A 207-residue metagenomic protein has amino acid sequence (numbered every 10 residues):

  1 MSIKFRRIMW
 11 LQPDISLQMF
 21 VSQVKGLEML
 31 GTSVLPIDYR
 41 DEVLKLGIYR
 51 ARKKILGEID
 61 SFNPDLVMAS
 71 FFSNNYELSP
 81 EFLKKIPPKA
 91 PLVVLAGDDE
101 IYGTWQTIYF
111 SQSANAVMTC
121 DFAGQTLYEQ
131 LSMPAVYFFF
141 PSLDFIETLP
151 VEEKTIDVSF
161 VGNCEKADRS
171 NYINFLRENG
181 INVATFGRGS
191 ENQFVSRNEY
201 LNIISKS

Functional and structural regions predicted by a protein language model:
S2-G57, F62, A69-L83, G103-I108 (+1 more regions): Nucleotide-sugar donor-binding catalytic core of glycosyltransferases
P64-M68, V93-V94: Long, hydrophobic/aromatic-enriched structural stretches that serve as scaffold segments
K84-D99: Active-site proximal beta-strand in glycosyltransferases
